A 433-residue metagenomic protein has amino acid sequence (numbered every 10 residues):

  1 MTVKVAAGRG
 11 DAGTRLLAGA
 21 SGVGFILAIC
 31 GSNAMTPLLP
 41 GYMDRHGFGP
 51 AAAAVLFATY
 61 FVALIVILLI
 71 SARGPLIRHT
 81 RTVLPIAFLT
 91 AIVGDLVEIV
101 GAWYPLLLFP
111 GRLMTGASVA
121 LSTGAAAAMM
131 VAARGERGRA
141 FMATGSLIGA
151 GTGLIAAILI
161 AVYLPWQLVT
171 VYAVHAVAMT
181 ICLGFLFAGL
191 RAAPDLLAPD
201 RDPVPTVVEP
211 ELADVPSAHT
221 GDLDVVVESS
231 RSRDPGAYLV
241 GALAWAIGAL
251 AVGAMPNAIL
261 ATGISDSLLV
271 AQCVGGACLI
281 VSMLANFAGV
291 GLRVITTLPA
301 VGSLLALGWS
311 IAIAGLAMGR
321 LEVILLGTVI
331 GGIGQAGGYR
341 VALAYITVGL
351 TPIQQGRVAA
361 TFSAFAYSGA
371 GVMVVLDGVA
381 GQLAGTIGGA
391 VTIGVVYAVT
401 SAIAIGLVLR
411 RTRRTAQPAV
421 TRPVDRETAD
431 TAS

Functional and structural regions predicted by a protein language model:
V66-A102: Conserved MFS/SLC helix-loop-helix module at the cytosolic interface between two early adjacent transmembrane helices
T82-L96, T297-A312: Structural signature of the two symmetry-related core transmembrane helices
L106-L121, E322-G337: Hydrophobic core of transmembrane alpha-helices in multi-pass small-molecule transporters, especially MFS/SLC-type
G111-S146: Cytoplasmic helix-loop-helix junction between adjacent transmembrane helices in 12-TM secondary transporters
L121-R134, A336-L350: Intracellular juxtamembrane helix-capping segments at the cytosolic ends of symmetry-related transmembrane helices
F141-L190: Helix-loop-helix hairpin linking two adjacent transmembrane segments in secondary transporters
A271-V294: Transmembrane alpha-helices of Major Facilitator/SLC transporters
L343-T386, G394: A late C-terminal transmembrane helix in Major Facilitator Superfamily
